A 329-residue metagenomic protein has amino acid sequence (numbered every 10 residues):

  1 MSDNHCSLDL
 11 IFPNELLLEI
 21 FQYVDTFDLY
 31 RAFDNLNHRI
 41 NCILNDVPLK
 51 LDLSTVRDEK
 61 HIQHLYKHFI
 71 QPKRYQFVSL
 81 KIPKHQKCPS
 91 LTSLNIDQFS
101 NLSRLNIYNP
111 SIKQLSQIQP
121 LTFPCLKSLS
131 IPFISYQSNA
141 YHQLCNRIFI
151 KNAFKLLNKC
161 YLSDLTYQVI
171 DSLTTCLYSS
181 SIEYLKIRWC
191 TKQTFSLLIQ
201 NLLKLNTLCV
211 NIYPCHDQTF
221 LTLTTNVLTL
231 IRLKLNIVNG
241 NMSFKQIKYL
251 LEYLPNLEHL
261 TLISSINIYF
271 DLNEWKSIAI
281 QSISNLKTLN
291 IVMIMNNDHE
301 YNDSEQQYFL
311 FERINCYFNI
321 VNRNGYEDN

Functional and structural regions predicted by a protein language model:
M1-N329: Eukaryote-biased activation of long, low-complexity terminal tails and linkers
